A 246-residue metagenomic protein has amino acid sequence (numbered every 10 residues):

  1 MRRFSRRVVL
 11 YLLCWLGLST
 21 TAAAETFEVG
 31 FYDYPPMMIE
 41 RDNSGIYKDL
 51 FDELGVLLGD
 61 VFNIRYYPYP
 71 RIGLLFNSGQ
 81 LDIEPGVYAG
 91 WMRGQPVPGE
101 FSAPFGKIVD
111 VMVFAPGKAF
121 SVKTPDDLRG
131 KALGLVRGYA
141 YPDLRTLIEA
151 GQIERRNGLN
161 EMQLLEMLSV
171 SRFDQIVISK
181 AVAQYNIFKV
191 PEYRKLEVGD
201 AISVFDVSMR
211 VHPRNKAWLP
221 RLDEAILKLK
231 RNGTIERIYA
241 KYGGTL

Functional and structural regions predicted by a protein language model:
A24-V97, L135, N157-G158, N232 (+1 more regions): Extracytoplasmic small-molecule ligand-binding "clamshell" domains of the periplasmic binding protein/Venus flytrap
F31-Y34, K107-V111, F188-D223, L227 (+1 more regions): Periplasmic-binding protein-like
K48-G59, S102-P104, P125-R129, R137-L159 (+3 more regions): Ligand-binding cleft/hinge of the Venus flytrap
K48-L57, G117-A119, D126, K131 (+3 more regions): Extended ligand-binding regions for polar small-molecule ligands
V61-P68, Q152-L164, E197-D200: Short beta-strand-to-loop elements that line the ligand-binding cleft of bilobed periplasmic-binding protein-like
R65-D127, G138-Y141, V198-I202: Acidic, polar ligand-binding/catalytic clefts
P70-D82, E100, D126-D127, E161-V182 (+1 more regions): Short helices/loops that flank or line small-molecule/ion binding pockets
G86-P96, D174-S203: A ligand-binding cleft/hinge motif common to bilobed small-molecule-binding domains
